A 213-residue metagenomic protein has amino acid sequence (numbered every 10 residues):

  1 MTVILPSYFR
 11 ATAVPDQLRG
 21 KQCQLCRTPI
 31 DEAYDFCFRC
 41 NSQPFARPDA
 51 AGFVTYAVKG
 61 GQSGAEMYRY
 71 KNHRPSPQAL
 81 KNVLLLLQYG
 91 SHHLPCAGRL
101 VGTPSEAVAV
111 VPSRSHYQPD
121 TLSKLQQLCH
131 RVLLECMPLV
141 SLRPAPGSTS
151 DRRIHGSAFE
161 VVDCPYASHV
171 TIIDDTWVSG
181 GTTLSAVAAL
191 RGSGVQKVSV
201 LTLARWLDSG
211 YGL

Functional and structural regions predicted by a protein language model:
T2-S7, L184-L213: PRPP-dependent phosphoribosyltransferase catalytic core
P6-G20, C26-E32: Short, flexible, mixed-charge glycine/proline-rich loop motifs that serve as phosphate/nucleic-acid-contacting
Q22-P29, A33-A107, S115, S123 (+4 more regions): Active-site-facing substrate-recognition patch
V110-S113, D174: Short glycine-centered, acidic/aromatic-flanked micro-motifs in structured strand/loop junctions that mark active-site
K124-L128, A186: A general structural detector for well-ordered alpha-helical segments in enzyme core domains, enriched
C129-M137, R191-K197: Structural alpha-beta junctions
I172-A186: A phosphate-binding catalytic loop at a beta-strand-loop-alpha-helix junction that coordinates phosphoryl groups
